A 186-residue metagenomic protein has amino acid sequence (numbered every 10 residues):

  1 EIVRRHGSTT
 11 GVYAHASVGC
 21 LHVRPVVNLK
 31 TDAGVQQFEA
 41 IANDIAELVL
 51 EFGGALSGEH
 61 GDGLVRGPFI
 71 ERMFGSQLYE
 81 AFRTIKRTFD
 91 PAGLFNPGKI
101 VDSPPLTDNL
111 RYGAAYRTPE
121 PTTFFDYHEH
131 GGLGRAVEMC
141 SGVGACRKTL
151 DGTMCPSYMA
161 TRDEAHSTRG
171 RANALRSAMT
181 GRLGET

Functional and structural regions predicted by a protein language model:
E1, H6-R66, L78-I85, A136 (+4 more regions): Extended, hydrophobic alpha-helical segments in both membrane/secreted and soluble proteins
V3, V49, F89, G93 (+1 more regions): Alpha-helix capping/termination and helix-coil
G7, G53, G93-P97, K148 (+1 more regions): Residue-level signal for secondary-structure boundary elements
Y13-H22, G58-I70, P97-G113, R117 (+1 more regions): A glycine-rich phosphate-binding loop feature that marks nucleotide/adenosyl-phosphate handling sites
S17, V27-K30, D62-G63, V101-D102 (+3 more regions): Short, glycine-/Ser/Thr-/acidic-enriched flexible segments
V49, G53, G93-L94, P104 (+2 more regions): Proline-centered turn/helix-capping motifs that create local helix->coil transitions or kinks
P68, M73-H130: Activity-critical C-terminal alpha-helical subdomain
E80, T107-T186: Ferredoxin-type iron-sulfur electron-transfer modules in oxidoreductases and energy-metabolism complexes
